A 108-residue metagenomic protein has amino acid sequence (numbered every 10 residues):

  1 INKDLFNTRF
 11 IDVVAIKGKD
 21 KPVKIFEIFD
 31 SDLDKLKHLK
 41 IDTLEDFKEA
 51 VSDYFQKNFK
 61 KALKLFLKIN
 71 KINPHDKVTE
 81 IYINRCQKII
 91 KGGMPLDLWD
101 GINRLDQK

Functional and structural regions predicted by a protein language model:
I1-E49, F55-K61, L67-K68, N73-V78 (+1 more regions): Cytosolic regulatory/linker segments at or just downstream of nucleotide-handling modules in signal-transduction
R85-K108: Alpha-helical linker/edge segments of TPR/alpha-solenoid repeat scaffolds and analogous pre-/post-domain helices
